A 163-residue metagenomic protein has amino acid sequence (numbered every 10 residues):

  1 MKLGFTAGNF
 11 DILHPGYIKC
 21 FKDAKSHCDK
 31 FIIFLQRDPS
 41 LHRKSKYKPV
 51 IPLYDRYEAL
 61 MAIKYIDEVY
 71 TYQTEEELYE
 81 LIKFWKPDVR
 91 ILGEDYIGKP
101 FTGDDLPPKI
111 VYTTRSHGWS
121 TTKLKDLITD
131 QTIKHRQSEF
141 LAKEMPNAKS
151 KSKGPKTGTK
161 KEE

Functional and structural regions predicted by a protein language model:
M1-E163: Nucleotidyltransferase catalytic core that binds NTPs
